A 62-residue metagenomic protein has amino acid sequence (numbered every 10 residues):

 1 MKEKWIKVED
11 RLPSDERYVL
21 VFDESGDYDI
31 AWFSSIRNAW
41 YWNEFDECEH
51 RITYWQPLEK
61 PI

Functional and structural regions predicted by a protein language model:
M1-I62: Secondary-structure transition motif
